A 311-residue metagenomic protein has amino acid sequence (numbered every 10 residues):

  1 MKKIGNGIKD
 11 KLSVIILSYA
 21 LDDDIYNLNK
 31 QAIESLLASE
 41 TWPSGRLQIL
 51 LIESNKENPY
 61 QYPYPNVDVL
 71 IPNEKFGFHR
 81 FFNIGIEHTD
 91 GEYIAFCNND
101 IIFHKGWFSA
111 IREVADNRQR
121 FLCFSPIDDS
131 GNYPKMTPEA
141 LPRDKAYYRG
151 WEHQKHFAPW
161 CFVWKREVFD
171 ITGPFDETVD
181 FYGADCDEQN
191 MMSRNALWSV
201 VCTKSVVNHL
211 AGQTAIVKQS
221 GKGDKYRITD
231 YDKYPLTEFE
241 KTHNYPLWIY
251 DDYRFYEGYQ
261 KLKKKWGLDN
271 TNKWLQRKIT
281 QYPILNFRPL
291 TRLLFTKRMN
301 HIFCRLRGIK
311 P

Functional and structural regions predicted by a protein language model:
L21-E40: Short, well-formed alpha-helical segments that are part of the catalytic scaffolds of diverse glycosyltransferases
S44-K56, L70-P72: Short beta-strand/loop segment that forms part of the nucleotide-sugar
P72-T89: Glycine-rich, basic loop-to-helix element that forms the pyrophosphate-binding segment of sugar-nucleotide handling
I94: Short aromatic/hydrophobic "clamp" motif used to bind/position activated sugar donors
I102-E139: Conserved donor NDP-sugar-binding/catalytic core segment of glycosyltransferases
K145-W164: A recurrent flexible, glycine/aromatic-enriched loop bordering the glycosyltransferase active site that acts as
C161-F162, V168-T172, T178-V206: A short, conserved alpha-helix in the catalytic core of glycosyltransferases
N190-P311: Active-site-adjacent helix/loop segment of glycosyltransferases that harbors family-specific signature motifs
